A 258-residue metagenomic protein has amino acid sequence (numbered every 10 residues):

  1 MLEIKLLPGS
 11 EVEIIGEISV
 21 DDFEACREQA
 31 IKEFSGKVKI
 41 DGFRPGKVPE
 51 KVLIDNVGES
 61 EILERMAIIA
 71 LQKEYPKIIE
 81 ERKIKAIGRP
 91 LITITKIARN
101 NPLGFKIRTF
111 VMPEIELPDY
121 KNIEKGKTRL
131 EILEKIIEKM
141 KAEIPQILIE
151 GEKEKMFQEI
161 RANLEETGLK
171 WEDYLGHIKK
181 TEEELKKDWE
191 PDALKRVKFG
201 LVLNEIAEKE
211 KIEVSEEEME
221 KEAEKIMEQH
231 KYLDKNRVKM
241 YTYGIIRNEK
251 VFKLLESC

Functional and structural regions predicted by a protein language model:
M1-C258: FKBP-type peptidyl-prolyl cis-trans isomerases
